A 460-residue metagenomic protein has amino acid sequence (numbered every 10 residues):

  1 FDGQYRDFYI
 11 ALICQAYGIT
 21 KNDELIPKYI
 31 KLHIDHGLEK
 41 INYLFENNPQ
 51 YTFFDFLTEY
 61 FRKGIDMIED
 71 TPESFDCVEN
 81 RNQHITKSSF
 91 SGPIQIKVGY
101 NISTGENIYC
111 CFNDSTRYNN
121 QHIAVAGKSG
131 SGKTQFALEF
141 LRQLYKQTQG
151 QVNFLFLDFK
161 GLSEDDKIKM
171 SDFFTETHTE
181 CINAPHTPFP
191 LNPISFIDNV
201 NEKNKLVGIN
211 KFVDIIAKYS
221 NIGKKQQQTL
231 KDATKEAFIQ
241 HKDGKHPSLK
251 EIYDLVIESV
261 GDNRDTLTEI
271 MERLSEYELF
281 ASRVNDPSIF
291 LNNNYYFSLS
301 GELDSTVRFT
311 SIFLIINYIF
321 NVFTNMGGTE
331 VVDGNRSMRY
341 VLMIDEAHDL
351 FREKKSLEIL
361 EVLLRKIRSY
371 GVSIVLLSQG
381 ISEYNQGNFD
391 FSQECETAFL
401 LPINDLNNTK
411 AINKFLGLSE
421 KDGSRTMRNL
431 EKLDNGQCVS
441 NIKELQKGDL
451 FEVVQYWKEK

Functional and structural regions predicted by a protein language model:
F1-F156, K160-T177, E236-Q240, D254-E258 (+10 more regions): Accessory regions of macromolecular translocation/handling assemblies
S103, E139-V372, L376, N385-G387 (+1 more regions): P-loop NTPase motor domains
C181-A184, A398-N407: Conserved AAA+ ATPase "SRH/arginine-finger" region at the nucleotide-binding site
L191, D405-K414: Conserved AAA+ ATPase core "coupling" helix
P193-D198, E396-L400, K410-A411: Short beta-alpha connecting loops at secondary-structure transitions that line or flank enzyme active sites
N293, C395-E396: Short, well-ordered alpha-helix to beta-strand connector turns
I381-E383: Catalytic cores of nucleophile-dependent amide-cleaving enzymes
E452-E459: Short, surface-exposed polybasic-aromatic patches that bind anionic ligands, especially phosphate groups
